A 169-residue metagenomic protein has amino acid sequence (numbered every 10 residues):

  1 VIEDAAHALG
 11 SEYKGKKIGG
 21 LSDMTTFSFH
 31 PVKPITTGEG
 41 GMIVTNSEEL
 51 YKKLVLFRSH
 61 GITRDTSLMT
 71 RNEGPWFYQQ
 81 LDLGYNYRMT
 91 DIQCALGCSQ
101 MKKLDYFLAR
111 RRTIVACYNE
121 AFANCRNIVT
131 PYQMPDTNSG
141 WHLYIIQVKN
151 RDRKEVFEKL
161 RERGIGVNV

Functional and structural regions predicted by a protein language model:
V1-E3, F27, T45, V169: Hydrophobic residues in well-ordered beta-strands that form the structural core
E3-T36, W76-L81: Conserved active-site segment immediately N-terminal to the catalytic lysine that forms the internal aldimine
E12, E48-V169: PLP-dependent aminotransferase class I/II
G20-R64, D91: Active-site PLP attachment segment
